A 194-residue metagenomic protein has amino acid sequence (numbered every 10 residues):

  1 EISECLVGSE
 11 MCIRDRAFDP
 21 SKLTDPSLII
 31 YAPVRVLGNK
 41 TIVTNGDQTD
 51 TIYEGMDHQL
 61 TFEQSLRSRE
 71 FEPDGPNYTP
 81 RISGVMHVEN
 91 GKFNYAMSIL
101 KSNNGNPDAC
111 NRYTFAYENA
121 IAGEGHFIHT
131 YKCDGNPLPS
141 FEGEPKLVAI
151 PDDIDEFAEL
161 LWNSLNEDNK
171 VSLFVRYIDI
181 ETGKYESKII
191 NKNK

Functional and structural regions predicted by a protein language model:
E1-G8, C12-I13: Single conserved hydrophobic/aromatic residue that forms the stacking wall/gate of nucleotide- or nucleobase-binding
S3, A17-Y31, L165-N166, K194: Long, compositionally biased, glycine/small-hydrophobic-enriched stretches that function as flexible linkers, tethers
F18-L23, L37-D74, F141-S164: Alpha/propeptide regions of enzymes that mature by internal proteolysis
T24-V36, G135, P139: Acidic loop->beta-strand submotif enriched in PP2C/PPM serine/threonine phosphatases
A32, N39-I42, T79-G84: Generic beta-strand structural signal
V36-G38, I180-E181: Short, ordered beta-strand-loop transition motifs
N77-K194: A two-mode feature
